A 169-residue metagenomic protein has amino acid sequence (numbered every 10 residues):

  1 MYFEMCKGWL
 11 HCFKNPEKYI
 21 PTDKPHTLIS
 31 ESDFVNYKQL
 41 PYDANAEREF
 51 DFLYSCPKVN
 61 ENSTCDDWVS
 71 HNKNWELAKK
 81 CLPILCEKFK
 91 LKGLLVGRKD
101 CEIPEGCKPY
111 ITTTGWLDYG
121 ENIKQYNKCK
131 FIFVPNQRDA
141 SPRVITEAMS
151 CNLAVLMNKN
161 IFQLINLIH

Functional and structural regions predicted by a protein language model:
Y2-V35, C101-E102: A short, active-site helix/loop in glycosyltransferases that binds the activated sugar's phosphate group
N36-T113: Conserved catalytic-core segment of nucleotide-activated headgroup transferases in glycan assembly
I123, I145-S150, L164: Short alpha-helical segment that forms part of, or immediately flanks, the ligand-binding pocket in carbohydrate-active
I123-C129: Short alpha-helical donor nucleotide-sugar binding micro-motif in glycosyltransferases
K130, N152: A short alpha->beta transition loop at the rim of the catalytic pocket in nucleotide-sugar-dependent
Q137: Aromatic "clamp/platform" in nucleotide-sugar-dependent glycosyltransferases that forms part of the donor/acceptor
A154-N158: Short hydrophobic beta-strand element within catalytic cores of glycosyltransferases and related nucleotide-activated
K159-H169: Short acidic/histidine- and often glycine-rich active-site loop of Leloir-type glycosyltransferases that engages
